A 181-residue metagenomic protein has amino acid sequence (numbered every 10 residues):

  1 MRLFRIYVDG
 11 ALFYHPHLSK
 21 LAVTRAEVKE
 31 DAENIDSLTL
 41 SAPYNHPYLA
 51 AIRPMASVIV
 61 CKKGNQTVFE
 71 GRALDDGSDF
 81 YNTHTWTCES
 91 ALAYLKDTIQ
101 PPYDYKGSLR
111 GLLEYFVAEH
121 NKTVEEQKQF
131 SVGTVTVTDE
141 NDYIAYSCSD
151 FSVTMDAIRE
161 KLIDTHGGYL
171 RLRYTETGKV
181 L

Functional and structural regions predicted by a protein language model:
M1-L3, A51-S57, D164-G167, E176-T177: A short, compositionally biased
M1-R53, N82, T87-L95, P101 (+1 more regions): Juxtamembrane "anchor/assembly" segments of surface/extracellular structural proteins
G10-F13, N65, G178: Detector for glycine-centered tight turns/loop "hinges" at secondary-structure junctions
P16-E30, T67-L74, I163-L172: Short small/polar-residue motifs
L40, A73, C88, K161-L162: Buried hydrophobic packing residues in well-ordered domains
Y44-Y48, M55-K62, T67: N-terminal beta-strand/beta-hairpin edge segment
V60-E89, R171-R173: Short beta-strand and beta-hairpin "edge-sheet" elements
T83, E89-L181: Charged- and aromatic-enriched interaction segments used to assemble and dock large macromolecular complexes
